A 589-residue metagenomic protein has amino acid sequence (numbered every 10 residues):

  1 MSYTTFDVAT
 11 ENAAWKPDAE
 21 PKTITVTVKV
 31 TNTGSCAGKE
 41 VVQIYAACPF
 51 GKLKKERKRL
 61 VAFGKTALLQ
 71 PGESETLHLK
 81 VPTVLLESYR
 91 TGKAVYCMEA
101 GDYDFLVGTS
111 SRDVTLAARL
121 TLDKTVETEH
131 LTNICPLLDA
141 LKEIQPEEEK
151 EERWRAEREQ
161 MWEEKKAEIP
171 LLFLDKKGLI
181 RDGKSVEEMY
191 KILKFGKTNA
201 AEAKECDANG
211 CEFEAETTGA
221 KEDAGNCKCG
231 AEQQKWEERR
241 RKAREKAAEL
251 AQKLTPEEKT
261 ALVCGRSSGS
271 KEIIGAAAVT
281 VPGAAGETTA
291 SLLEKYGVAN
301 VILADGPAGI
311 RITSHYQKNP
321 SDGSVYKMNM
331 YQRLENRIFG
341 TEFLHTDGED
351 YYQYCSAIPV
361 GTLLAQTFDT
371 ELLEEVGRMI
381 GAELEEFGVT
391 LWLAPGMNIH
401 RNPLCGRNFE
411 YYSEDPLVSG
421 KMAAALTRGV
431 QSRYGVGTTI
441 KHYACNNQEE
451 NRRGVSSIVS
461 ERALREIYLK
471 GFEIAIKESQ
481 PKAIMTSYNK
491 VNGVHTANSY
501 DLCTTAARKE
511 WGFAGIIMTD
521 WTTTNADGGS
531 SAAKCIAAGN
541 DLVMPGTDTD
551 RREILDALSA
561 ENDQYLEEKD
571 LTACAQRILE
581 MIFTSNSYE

Functional and structural regions predicted by a protein language model:
M1-S88, C97-V107, S111, L141-E589: Glycoside hydrolase catalytic-domain context in secreted enzymes
A94: Extracellular/periplasmic metallocenter environments
D113-E129: Short beta-strand elements
K124-L141: Low-complexity, Pro/Ser/Thr- and charge-rich linker/hinge segments at domain boundaries
